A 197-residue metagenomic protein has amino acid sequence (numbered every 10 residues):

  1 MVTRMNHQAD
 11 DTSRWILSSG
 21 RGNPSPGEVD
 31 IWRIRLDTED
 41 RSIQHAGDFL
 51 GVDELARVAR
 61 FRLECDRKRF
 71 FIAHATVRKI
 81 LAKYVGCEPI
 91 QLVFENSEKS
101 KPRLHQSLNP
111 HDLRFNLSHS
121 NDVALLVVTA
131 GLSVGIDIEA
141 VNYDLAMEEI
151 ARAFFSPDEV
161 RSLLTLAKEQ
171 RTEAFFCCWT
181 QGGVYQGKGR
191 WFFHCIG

Functional and structural regions predicted by a protein language model:
V2-G197: Core catalytic alpha/beta fold that binds nucleotide/phospho-ligands
